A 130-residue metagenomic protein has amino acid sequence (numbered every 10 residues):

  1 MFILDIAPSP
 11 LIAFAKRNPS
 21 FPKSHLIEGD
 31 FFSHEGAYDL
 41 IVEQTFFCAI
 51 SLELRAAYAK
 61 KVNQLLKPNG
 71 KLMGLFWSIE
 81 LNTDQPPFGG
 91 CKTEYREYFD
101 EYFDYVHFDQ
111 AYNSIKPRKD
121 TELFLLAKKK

Functional and structural regions predicted by a protein language model:
M1-G36, I50-K130: Class I (Rossmann-like) S-adenosyl-L-methionine-dependent methyltransferase catalytic domain, capturing the SAM-binding
D39: Conserved acidic residues
V42: A conserved beta-strand element that flanks and buttresses the S-adenosyl-L-methionine
T45-A49: Short catalytic micro-motifs in class I SAM-dependent methyltransferases
